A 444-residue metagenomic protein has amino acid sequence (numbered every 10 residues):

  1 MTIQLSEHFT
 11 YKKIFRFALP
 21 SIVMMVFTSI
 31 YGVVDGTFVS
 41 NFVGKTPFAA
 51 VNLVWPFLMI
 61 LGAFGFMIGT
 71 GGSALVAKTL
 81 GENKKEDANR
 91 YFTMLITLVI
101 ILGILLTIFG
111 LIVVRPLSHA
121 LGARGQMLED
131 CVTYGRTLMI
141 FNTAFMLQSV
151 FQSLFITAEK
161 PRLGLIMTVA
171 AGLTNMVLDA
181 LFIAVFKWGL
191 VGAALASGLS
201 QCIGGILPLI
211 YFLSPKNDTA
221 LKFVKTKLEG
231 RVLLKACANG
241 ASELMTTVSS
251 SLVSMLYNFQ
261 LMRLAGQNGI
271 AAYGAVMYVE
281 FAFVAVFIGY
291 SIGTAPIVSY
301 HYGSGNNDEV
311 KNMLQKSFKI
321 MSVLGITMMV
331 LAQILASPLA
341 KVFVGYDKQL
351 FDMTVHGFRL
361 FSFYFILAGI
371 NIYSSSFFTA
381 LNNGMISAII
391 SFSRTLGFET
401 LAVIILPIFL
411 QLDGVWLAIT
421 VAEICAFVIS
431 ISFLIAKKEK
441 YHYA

Functional and structural regions predicted by a protein language model:
M1-A18, V76-T143, V185-A241, V298-F363 (+1 more regions): Short alpha-helical transmembrane segments in multi-pass integral membrane proteins
S6-F42, P56-G71, L75, T79 (+5 more regions): N-terminal transmembrane alpha-helices
R16-D35, T137, A171, S200-G204 (+4 more regions): Transmembrane helical elements of multi-pass membrane transporters/channels
I30-F48, S118-G125, L181-W188, V248-Y278 (+4 more regions): Helix-terminus/linker motif at the lipid-water interface of multi-pass membrane proteins
D35, G72, V113-V114, F151 (+11 more regions): Hydrophobic/aromatic residues in alpha-helical transmembrane segments
F48-I108, F145-G164, A272-A336, A368-I390: Small-residue-rich hydrophobic transmembrane alpha-helices
I60-A63, N175-A180, G205-L209, F281-A285 (+3 more regions): Hydrophobic transmembrane alpha-helices of multi-pass small-molecule transporters
G69, T137-I156, M167-N175, A193-P208 (+4 more regions): Short runs within selected transmembrane alpha-helices of multi-pass transporters and secretion channels
